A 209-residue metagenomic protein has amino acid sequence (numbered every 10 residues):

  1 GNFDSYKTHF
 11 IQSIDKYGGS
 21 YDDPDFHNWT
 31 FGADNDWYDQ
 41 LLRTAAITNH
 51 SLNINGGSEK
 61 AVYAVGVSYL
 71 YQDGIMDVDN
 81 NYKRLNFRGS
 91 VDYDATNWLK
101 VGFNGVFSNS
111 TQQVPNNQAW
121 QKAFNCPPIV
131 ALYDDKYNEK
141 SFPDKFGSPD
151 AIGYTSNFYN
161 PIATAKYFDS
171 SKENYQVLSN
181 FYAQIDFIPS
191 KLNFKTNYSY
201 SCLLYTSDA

Functional and structural regions predicted by a protein language model:
G1-D34, I75-L178, K195-S207: Surface-exposed loop/interface segments of Gram-negative outer-membrane beta-barrel transport/assembly proteins
D25-N55, S207: Outer-membrane beta-barrel transmembrane domain signature of Gram-negative proteins, especially the mid-to-C-terminal
N35, K60-V67: Transmembrane beta-strand segments of Gram-negative outer membrane beta-barrel proteins
R43-E59, S68, P161-L204: Outer-membrane beta-barrel transmembrane strands
K60-Y63, W98-V101, S190-L192: Repeated loop/turn-to-beta-strand initiation elements of outer-membrane beta-barrel proteins
L70-Q72: Ligand-site clamp/hinge motif
